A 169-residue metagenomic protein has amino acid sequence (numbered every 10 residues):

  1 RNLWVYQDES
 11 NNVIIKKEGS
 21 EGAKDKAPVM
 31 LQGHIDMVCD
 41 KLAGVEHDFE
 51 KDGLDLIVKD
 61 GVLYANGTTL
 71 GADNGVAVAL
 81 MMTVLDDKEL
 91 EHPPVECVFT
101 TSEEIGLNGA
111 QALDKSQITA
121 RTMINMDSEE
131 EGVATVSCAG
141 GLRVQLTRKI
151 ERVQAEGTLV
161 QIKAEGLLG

Functional and structural regions predicted by a protein language model:
R1-A27: A non-catalytic alpha/beta surface segment that caps or lines the substrate-entry region of metallo-dependent hydrolase
Y6, I14, M30, N125 (+1 more regions): Structured core elements
Y6-S10, I57-G61, Q154-E156: Short, ordered beta-strand-loop transition motifs
V13, V45-E50, V153-G157: Extended interaction regions within the primary functional domain
A23-P94, F99, E104-I105, A110-R121: Active-site metal-coordination/substrate-binding segment of hydrolases, especially metallo-dependent peptidases
H92-G166: Fold-level recognition of mixed alpha/beta catalytic cores in primary-metabolism enzymes, strongest
